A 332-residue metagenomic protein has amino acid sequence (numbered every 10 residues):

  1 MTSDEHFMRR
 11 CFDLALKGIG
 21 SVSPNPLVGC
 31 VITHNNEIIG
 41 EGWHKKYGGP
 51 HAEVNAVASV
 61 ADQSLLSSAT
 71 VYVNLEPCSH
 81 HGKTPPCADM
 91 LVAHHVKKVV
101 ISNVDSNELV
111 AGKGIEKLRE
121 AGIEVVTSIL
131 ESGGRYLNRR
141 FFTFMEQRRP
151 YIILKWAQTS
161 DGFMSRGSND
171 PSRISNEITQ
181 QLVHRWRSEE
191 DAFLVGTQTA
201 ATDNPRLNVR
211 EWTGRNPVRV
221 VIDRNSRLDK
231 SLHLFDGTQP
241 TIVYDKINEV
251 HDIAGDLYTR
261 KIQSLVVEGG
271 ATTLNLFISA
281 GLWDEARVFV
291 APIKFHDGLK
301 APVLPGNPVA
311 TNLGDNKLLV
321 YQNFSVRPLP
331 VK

Functional and structural regions predicted by a protein language model:
S3-S23, F144: Short, basic/aromatic recognition patches
C11, G29, C78, L118 (+6 more regions): Residue-level signal for inorganic ion chemistry
L27-N36, W156-A157, L319: Short beta-strand scaffold segments in enzyme catalytic cores
I32-G133, V218, L276: Zn2+-dependent cytidine deaminase-like catalytic core
K97-D105, V195, R219-N225, I242-D245 (+1 more regions): Short internal beta-strands
V104, I278-L313: Flexible, gly/pro- and Lys/Arg-enriched active-site loops
T143-S264, A271-N275: Active-site ligand-binding patch in enzyme domains
N248-H251, L299-K332: Conserved histidine-centered catalytic loops in small-molecule metabolism enzymes
